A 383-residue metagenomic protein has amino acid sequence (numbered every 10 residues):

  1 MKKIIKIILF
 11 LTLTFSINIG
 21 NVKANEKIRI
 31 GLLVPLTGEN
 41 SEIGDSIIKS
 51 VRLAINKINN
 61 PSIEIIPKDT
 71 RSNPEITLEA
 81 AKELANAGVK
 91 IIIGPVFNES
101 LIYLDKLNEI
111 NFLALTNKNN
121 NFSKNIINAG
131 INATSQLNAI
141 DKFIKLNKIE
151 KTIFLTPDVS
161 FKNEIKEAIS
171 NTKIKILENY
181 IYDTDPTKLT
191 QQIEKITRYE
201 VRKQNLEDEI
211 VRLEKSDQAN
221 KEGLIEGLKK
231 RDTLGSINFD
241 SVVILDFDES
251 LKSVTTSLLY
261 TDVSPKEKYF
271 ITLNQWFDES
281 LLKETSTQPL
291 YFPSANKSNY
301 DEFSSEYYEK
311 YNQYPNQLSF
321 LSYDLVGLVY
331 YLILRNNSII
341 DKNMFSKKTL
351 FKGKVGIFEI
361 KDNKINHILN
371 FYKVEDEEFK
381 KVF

Functional and structural regions predicted by a protein language model:
K2-L13, I19-F383: Extracytosolic ligand-binding ectodomains
